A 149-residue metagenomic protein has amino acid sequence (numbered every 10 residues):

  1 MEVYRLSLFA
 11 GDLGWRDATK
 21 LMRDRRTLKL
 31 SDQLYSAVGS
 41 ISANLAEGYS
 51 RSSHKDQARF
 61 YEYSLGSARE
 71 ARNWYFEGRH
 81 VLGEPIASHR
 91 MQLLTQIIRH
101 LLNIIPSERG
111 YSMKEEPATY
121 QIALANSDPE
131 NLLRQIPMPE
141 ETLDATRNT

Functional and structural regions predicted by a protein language model:
M1-T149: Short, C-terminally biased terminal segments at protein or domain edges
